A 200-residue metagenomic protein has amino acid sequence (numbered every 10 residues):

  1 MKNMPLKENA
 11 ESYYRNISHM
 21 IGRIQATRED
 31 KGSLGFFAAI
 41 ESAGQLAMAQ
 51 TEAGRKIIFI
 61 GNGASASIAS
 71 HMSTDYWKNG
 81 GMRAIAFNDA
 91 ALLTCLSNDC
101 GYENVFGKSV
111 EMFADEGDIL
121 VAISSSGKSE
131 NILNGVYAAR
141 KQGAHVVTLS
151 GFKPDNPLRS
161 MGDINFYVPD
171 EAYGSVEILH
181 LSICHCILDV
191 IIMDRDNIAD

Functional and structural regions predicted by a protein language model:
M1-D200: Conserved N-terminal alpha-helical segment that immediately precedes and caps sugar-phosphate-binding
